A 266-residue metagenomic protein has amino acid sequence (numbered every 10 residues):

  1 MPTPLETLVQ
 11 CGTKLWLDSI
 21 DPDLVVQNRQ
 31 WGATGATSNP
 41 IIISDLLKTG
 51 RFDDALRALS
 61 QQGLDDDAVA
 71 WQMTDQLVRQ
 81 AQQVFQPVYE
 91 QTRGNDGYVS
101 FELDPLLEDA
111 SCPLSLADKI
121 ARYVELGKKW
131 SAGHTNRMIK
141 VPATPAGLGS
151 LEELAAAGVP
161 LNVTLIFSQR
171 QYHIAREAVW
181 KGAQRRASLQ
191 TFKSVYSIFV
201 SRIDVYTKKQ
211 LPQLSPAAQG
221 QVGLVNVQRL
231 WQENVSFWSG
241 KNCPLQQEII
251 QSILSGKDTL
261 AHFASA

Functional and structural regions predicted by a protein language model:
M1-I20, Q27: N- or domain-start disorder-to-order transition segments that initiate the globular core
W16-L17, K119, N136-T144, V159-Q171: Catalytic beta/alpha-barrel core
D21, P40-I42, L103-D109, A143-G147 (+2 more regions): Active-site-proximal loop/turn and secondary-structure-junction residues that shape catalytic pockets, frequently
L24-A55: An N-terminal structural lobe/cap that precedes and organizes the functional/catalytic core across diverse proteins
V25, G127, L148-L151: Generic hydrophobic/aromatic pocket-lining and core-packing "Φ" positions
G32-T34, S150-L161, W180, T191: Glycine-enriched alpha-helix->loop->beta-strand junction motifs that scaffold or abut catalytic
I42-S44, G50-A146: Active-site beta->alpha loop and helix N-cap motifs at the rims of alpha/beta catalytic domains
P160-A266: Catalytic alpha/beta core domains of metabolic enzymes, predominantly
